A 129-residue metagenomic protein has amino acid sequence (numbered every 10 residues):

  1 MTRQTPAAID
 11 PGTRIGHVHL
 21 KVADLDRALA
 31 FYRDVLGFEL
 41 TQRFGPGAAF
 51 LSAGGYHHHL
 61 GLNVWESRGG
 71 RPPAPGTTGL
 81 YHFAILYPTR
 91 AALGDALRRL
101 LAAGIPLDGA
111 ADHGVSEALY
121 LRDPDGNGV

Functional and structural regions predicted by a protein language model:
M1-I9, L97-V129: Vicinal oxygen chelate
R3-A7, R68-P73: Short beta-strand/turn micro-motifs at beta-sheet edges
D10-G12, L20-E66: Core segments of cupin and vicinal oxygen chelate
R14, G37, G79, P106-L107: Short loop/turn motifs at secondary-structure junctions
R14-A23, R71-R99, E117-P124: Vicinal oxygen chelate
A30, D34, G94-R98, A102: Replace "anionic and nucleotidyl ligands
R43, P72-P75, A110-A111: Short histidine-centered beta-strand/loop micro-motifs that create catalytic or ligand/metal-coordination sites
H57-H59, T77, D125-N127: Alpha-helix boundary/capping detector
